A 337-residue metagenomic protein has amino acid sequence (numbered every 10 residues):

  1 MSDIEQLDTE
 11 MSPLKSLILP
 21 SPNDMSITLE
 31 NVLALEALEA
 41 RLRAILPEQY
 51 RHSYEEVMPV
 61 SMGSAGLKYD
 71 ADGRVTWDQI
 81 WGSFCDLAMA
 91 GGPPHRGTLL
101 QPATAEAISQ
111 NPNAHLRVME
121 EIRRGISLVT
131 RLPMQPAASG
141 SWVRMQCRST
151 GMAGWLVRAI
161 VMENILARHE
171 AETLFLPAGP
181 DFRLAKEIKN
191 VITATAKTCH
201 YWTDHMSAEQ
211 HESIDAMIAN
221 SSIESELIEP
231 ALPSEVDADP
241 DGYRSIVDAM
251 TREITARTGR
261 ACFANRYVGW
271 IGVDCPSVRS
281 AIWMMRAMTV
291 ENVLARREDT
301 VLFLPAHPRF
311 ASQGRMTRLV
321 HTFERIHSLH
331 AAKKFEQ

Functional and structural regions predicted by a protein language model:
E10, T28-F84, L174-L227, V301-Q337: PLP-dependent enzyme catalytic core of the Aspartate aminotransferase-like
I18-D24: Long, compositionally biased intrinsically disordered regions
A88-G91, H95-T98, P102-M134, S225-C262: Conserved PLP-dependent catalytic core of the aminotransferase class-I/II
A114, V118, M152, E187-N190 (+4 more regions): Short amphipathic alpha-helical segments
M119-R123, L132-A159, V247-D248, R260-A287: Conserved PLP-binding catalytic core of the aspartate aminotransferase-like
G125-V129, W155-A159, E163-I165, A194-W202 (+4 more regions): Generic non-transmembrane alpha-helical segments
G154-P180, K186, A281-P308, G314: Intrinsically disordered, low-complexity regulatory segments enriched in Ser/Thr/Pro and charged residues
